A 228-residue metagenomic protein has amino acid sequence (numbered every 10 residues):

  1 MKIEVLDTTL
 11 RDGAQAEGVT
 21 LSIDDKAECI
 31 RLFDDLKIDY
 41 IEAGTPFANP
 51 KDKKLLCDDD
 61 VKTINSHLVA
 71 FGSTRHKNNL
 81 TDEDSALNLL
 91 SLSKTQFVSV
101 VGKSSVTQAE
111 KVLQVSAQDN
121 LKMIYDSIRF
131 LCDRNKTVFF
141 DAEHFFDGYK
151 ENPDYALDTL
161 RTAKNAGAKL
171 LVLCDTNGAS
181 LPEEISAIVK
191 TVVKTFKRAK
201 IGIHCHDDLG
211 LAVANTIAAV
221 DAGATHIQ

Functional and structural regions predicted by a protein language model:
I3-V5, D12-I41, D58-D59, T63 (+2 more regions): Alpha/beta enzyme core
I38-P46, V69-A70, H226-I227: Divalent metal-dependent hydrolysis catalytic cores, especially in the metallo-beta-lactamase
T45-P46, F71-R75, H204-L211: Active-site nucleophile and cofactor-binding loops and adjacent substrate-binding regions of central metabolic enzymes
F47-A48, E151: Conserved glycine-rich "GG(E/T)P / GGGxP" loop and the immediately following alpha-helix in the radical SAM core
I64-G72: A glycine-rich helix N-cap at a beta->alpha junction
